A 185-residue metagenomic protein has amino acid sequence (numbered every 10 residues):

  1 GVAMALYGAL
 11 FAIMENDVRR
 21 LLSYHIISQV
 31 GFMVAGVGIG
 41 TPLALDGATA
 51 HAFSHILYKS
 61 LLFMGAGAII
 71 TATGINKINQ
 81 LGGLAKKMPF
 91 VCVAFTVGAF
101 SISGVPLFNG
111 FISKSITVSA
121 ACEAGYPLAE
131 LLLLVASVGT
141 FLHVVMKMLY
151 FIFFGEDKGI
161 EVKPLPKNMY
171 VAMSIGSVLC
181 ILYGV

Functional and structural regions predicted by a protein language model:
G1-N168, S174-S177: Hydrophobic transmembrane alpha-helices and their helix-loop junctions in integral membrane proteins
